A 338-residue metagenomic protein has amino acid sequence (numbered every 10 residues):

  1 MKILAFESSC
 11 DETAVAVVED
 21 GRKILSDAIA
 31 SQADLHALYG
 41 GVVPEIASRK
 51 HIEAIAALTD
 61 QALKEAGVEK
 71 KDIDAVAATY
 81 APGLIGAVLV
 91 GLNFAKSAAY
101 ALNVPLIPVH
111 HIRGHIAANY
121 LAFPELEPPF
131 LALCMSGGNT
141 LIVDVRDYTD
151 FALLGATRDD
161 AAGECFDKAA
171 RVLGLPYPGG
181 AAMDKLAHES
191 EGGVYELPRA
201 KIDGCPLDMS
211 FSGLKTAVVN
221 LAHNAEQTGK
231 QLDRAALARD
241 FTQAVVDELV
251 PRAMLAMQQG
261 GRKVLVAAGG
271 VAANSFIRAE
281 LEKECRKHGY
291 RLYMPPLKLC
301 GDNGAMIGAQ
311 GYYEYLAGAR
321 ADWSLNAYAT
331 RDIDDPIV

Functional and structural regions predicted by a protein language model:
M1, V109-L131, Q310: Conserved phosphate-binding catalytic cores of ATP/NTP-utilizing and phosphoryl-transfer enzymes
K2-P82, H111, H115: N-terminal beta-alpha supersecondary unit
T13-E19, A132-C134, T140-D144: Short beta-strand scaffold segments in enzyme catalytic cores
A78-L102, S275-E284: Short Gly/Thr/Asp-enriched flexible loops that form oxyanion-binding sites at enzyme active sites
P108-V109, L265, L281-I307: Conserved phosphate-binding/catalytic loops in two-lobed NTP-binding clefts
P124, D147-E191, K215-A225: Glycine-rich phosphate-binding loop plus the immediately following alpha-helix
K185-L265, N274-H288, Y315, D335-V338: A contiguous, well-structured pocket-lining segment that forms one wall/lid of small-molecule binding clefts in soluble
P295-I333: Glycine-rich phosphate-binding/hydrolytic loop that grips phosphoryl groups
